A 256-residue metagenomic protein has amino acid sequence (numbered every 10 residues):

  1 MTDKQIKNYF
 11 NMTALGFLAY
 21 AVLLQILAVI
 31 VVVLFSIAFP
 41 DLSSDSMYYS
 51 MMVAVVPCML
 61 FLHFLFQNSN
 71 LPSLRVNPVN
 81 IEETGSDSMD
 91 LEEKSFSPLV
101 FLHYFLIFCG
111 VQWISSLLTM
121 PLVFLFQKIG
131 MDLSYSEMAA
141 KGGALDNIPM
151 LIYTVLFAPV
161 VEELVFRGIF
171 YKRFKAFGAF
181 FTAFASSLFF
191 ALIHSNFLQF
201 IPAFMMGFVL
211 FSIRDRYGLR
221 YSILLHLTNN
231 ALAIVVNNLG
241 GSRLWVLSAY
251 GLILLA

Functional and structural regions predicted by a protein language model:
M1-F105, C109, W113, R216-Y217 (+1 more regions): N-terminal, membrane-interfacial amphipathic/helix-forming hydrophobic leader that caps and precedes the first
I6, F10-A14, A144, I148 (+1 more regions): Primarily residues marking transmembrane-helix entry/exit sites
L24, M59-H63, Q67, S115 (+5 more regions): Alpha-helical transmembrane segments of polytopic integral membrane proteins, especially the permease/helical cores
I30-L34, L117-L125, L164, R173 (+1 more regions): Membrane-spanning helices that line or support transport/gating and their immediate boundary helices in channels
C109, W113-L117, P121, L151 (+2 more regions): Mid-bilayer segments of alpha-helical transmembrane spans in multi-pass integral membrane proteins that mediate
L125-Y135: Peri-membrane helix termini and adjoining interfacial loops of integral membrane proteins
E137-A140, M150: Eukaryotic intrinsically disordered, low-complexity segments enriched for acidic and Ser/Thr/Pro residues that serve as
N147-A256: Transmembrane helix-loop-helix hairpins at the membrane interface of multi-pass integral membrane proteins
